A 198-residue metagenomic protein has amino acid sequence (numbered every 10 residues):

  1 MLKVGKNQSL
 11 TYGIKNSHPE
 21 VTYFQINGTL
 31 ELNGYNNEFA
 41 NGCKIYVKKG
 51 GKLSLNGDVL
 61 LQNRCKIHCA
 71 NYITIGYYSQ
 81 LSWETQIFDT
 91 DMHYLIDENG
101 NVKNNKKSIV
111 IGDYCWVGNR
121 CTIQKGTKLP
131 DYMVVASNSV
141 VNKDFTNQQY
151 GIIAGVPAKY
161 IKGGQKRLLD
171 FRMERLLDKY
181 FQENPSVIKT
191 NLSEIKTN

Functional and structural regions predicted by a protein language model:
L2, Q8-L10, I14-H18, T22 (+11 more regions): A structural motif detector for beta-strand N-caps
I75-Y77, L81-N198: Glycine-rich hexapeptide-repeat left-handed beta-helix
